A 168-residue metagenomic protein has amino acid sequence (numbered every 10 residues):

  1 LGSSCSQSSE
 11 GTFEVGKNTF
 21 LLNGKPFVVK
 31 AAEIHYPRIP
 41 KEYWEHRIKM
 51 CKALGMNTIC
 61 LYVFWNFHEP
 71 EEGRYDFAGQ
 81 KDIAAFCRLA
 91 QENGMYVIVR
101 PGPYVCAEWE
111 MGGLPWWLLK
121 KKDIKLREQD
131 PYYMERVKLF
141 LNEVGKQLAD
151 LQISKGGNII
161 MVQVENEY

Functional and structural regions predicted by a protein language model:
S4-T58, R88: N-terminal carbohydrate-binding accessory modules
S8-E10, V15, P70-E72, K121 (+1 more regions): Residue-level signal for pocket-adjacent positions within structured domains
G11, F20, F27-V28, Y62 (+3 more regions): Aromatic-residue detector
V29-P40, W65-K81, L119-L139, E165-Y168: The substrate-binding groove and active-site-proximal loops of carbohydrate-active enzymes, especially glycoside
W44-G112, W116-L118: Aromatic-lined substrate-binding rim segments of carbohydrate-active enzymes
C87-R88, E92-Y168: Active-site region of glycoside hydrolase catalytic domains
